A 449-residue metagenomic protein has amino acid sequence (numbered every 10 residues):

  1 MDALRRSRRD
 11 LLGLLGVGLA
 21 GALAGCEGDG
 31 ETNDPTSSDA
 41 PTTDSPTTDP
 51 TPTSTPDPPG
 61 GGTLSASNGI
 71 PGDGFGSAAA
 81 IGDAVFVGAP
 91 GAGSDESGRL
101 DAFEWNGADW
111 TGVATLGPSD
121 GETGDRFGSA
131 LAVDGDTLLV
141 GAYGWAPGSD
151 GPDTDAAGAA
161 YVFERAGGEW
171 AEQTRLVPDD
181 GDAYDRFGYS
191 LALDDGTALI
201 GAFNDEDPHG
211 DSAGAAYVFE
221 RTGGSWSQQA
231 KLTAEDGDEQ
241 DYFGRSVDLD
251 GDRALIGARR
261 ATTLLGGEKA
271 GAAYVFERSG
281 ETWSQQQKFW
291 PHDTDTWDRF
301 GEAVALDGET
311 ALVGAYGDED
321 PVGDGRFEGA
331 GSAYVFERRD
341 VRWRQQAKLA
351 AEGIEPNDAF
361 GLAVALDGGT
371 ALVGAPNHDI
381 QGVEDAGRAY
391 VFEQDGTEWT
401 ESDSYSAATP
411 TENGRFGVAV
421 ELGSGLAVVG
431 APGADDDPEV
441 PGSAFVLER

Functional and structural regions predicted by a protein language model:
M1-R6, A20: N-terminal secretory signal peptides
R9-L15, P56-R449: Conserved beta-strand/short-helix segments that make up beta-rich extracellular adhesion/recognition modules
L14, A20-G21: Charge-rich, acidic-biased intrinsically disordered regions
G25-C26: N-terminal Sec signal peptide cleavage junction
G30-N33: Bacterial Sec signal peptide processing site at the extreme N-terminus
P35-P56: Extracellular mucin-like PTS domains
